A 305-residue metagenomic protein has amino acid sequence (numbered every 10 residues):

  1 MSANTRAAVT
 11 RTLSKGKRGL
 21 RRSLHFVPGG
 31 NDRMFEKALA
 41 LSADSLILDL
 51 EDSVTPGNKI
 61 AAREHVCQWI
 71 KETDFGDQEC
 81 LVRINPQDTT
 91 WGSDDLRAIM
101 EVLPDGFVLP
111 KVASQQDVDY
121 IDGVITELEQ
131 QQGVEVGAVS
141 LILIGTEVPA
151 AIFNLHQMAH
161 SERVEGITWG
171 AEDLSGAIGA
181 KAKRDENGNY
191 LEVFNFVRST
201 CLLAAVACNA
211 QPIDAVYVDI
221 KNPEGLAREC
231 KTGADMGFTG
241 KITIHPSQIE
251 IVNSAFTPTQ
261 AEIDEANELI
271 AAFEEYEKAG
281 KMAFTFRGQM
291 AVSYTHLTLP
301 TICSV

Functional and structural regions predicted by a protein language model:
S2-L299: Expand to "…catalyze enediolate/carbanion chemistry for C-C bond making/breaking, isomerization, decarboxylation
